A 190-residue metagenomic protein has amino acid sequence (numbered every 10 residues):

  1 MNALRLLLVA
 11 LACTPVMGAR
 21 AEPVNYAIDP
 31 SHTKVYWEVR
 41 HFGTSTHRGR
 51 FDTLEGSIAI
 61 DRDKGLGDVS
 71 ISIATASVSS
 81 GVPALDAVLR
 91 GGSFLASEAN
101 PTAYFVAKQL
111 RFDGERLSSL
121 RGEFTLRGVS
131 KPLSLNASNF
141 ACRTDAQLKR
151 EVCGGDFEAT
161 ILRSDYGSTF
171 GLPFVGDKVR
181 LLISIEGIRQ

Functional and structural regions predicted by a protein language model:
M1-A3: N-terminal secretory signal peptides that target proteins for export/translocation
R5-P15: Bacterial N-terminal signal peptides
R20-Q190: Low-complexity, acidic/polar, glycine-enriched regions of mature
